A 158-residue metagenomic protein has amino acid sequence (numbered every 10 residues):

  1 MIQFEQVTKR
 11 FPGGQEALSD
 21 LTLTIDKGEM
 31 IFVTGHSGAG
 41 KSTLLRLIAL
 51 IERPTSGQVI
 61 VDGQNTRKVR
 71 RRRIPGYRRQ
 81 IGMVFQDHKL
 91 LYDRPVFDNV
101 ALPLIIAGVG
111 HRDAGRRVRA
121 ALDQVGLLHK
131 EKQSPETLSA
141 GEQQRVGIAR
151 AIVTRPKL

Functional and structural regions predicted by a protein language model:
T34-H36: The feature captures the beta-strand-to-loop junction immediately N-terminal to the Walker
A49: Helix-to-loop junction immediately C-terminal to a conserved catalytic motif
G57-N65, Y77: Conserved ABC transporter NBD signature motif
D93-A101: Short coil-to-helix segment of the ABC ATPase nucleotide-binding domain corresponding to the Q-loop/switch region
S134-L138, E142-Q143: Conserved ABC ATPase signature
I148: Hydrophobic anchor residue at the start of the ABC signature
R155: Conserved catalytic motifs of ABC-family nucleotide-binding domains
